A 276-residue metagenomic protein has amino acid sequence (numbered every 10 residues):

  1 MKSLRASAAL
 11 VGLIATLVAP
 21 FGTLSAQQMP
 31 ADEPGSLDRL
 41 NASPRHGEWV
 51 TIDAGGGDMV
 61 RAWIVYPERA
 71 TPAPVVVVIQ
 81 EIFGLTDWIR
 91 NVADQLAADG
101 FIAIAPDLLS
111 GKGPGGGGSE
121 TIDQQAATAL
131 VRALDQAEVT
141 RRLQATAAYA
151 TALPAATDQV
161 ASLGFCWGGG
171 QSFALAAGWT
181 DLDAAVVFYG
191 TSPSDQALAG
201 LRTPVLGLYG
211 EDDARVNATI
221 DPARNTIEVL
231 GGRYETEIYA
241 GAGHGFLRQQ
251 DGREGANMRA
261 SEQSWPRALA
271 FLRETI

Functional and structural regions predicted by a protein language model:
L4, I14-D53, V60-R61, W167: An N-terminal hydrophobic leader/cap segment in hydrolases
S36, L40-N41, W49-T151, R248-Q250: Serine-hydrolase catalytic machinery in alpha/beta-hydrolase-like enzymes
P154-F165: Alpha/beta-hydrolase fold nucleophile elbow
G164-G168, S172: Gly/Ala-rich beta-loop-alpha elbow adjacent to hydrolase catalytic centers
D181-T191: A conserved short beta-strand
G207-Y209: Short beta-strand/loop motif that positions the catalytic acidic residue of the alpha/beta-hydrolase fold
D212-N217: Acidic catalytic loop of the alpha/beta-hydrolase fold
R233-I276: C-terminal catalytic histidine-bearing segment of alpha/beta-hydrolase fold enzymes
